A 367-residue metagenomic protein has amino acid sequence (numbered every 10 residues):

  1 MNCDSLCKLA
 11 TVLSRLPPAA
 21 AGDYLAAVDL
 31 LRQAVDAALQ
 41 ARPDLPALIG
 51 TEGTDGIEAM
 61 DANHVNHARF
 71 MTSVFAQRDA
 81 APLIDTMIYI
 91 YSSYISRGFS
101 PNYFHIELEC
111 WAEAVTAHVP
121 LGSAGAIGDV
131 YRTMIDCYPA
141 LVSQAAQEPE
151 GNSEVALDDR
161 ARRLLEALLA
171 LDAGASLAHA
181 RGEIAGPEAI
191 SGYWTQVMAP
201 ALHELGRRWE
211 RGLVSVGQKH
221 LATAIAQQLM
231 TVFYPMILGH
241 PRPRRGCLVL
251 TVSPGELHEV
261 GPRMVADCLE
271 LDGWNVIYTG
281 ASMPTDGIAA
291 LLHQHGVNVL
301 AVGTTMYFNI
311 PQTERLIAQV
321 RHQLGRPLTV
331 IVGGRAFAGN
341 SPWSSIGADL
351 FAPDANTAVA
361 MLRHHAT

Functional and structural regions predicted by a protein language model:
M1-H179, I184: Core of compact, soluble alpha-helical bundle domains
I88, E109, R181, T285-H293 (+4 more regions): Amphipathic, non-transmembrane alpha-helical secondary structure
D136-A140, T251-V252, V260-N275: Active-site-proximal alpha-helical scaffolds that flank and shape metal-associated catalytic sites
A173-G174, G182-P262: Long amphipathic N-terminal alpha/beta scaffold segment
I237-V252, E270, I317-G325, V330 (+1 more regions): Long, low-complexity, intrinsically disordered polar/charged segments
C268-E270, Y278, M283-N340, S344: Cofactor-cradling patches in redox/metallo enzymes
N275, N298, D349: Residue-level detector of anion-binding/catalytic polar loops
R335-T367: Peripheral docking tails and interdomain loops at the edges of cofactor- or intermediate-handling domains
